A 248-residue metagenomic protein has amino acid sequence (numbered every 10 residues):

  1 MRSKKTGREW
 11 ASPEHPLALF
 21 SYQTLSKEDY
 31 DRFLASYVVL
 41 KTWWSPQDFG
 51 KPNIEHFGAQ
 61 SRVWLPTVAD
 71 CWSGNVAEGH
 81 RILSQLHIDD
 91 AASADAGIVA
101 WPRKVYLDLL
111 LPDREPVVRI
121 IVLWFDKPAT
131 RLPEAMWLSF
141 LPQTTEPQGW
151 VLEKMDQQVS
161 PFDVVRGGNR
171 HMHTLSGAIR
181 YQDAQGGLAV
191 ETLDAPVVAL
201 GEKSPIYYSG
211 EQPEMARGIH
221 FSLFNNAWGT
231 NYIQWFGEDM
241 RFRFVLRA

Functional and structural regions predicted by a protein language model:
M1-A248: C-terminal (or distal) subdomains of carbohydrate-active enzymes
